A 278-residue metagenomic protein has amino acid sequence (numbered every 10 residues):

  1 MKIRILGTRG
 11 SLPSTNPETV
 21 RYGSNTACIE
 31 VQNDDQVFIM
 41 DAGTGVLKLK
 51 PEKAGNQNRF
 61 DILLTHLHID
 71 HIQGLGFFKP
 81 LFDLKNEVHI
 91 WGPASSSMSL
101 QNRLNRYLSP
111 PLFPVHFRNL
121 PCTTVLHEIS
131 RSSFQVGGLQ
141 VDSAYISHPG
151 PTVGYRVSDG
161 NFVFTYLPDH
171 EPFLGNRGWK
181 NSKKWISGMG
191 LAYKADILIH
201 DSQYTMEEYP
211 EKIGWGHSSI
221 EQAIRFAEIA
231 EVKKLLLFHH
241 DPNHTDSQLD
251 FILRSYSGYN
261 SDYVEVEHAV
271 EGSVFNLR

Functional and structural regions predicted by a protein language model:
M1-P168, F173-G178, M189, L249-R278: Binuclear metal-dependent hydrolase catalytic cores
E171-V264: Cap/insert and terminal regions of metallo-dependent hydrolase folds
